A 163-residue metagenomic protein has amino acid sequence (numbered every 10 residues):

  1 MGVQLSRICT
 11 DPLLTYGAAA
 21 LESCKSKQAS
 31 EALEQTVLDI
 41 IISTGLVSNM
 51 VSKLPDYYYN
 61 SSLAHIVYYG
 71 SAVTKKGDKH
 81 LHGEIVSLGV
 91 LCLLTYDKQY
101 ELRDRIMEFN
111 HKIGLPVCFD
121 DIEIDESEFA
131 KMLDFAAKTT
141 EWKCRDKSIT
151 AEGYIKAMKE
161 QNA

Functional and structural regions predicted by a protein language model:
M1-E108: Active-site segments that bind and position negatively charged phosphate/pyrophosphate groups
Q99-A163: C-terminal charged capping/lid subdomain of soluble metabolic enzymes
